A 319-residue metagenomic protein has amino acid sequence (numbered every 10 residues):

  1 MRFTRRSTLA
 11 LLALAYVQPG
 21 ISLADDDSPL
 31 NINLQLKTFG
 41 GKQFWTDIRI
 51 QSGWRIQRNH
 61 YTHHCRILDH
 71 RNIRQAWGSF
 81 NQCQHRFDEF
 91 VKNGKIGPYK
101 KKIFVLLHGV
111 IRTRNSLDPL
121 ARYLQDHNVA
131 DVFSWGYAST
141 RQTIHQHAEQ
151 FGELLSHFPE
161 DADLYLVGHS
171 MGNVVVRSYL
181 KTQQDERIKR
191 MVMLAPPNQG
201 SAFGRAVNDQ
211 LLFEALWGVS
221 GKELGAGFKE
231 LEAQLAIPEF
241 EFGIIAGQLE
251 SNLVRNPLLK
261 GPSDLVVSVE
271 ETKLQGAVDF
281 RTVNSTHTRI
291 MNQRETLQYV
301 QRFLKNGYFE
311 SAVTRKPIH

Functional and structural regions predicted by a protein language model:
R5, L11-L14, G20-F104, T113 (+4 more regions): Flexible, membrane-associating and regulatory peripheral segments of lipid-active enzymes
R5-R6, R177: Short, cationic motifs built from Arg/Lys/His that form the positively charged side of catalytic pockets
F104-V110, N115, Q125, A130-E239: Serine-dependent carboxylesterase/thioesterase catalytic core of lipase-like alpha/beta-hydrolase/SGNH enzymes
R122: Surface-exposed charge patches
K181-H319: Helical cap/lid subdomain of alpha/beta-hydrolase-fold lipid enzymes that gates access to the catalytic pocket
